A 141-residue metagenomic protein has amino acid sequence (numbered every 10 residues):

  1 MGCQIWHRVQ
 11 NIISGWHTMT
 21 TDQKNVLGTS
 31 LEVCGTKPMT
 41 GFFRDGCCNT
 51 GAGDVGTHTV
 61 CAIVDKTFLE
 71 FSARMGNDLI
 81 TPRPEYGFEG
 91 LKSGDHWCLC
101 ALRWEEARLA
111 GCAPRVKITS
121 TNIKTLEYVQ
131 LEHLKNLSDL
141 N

Functional and structural regions predicted by a protein language model:
W16-C61: OB-fold ssDNA-binding interfaces and closely related basic DNA-contact patches used across DNA replication/repair
I63-D78: Short, basic/aromatic beta-hairpin or loop at an interaction surface
I80-G87: Short alpha-helix capping/helix-loop boundary micro-motifs
W104-E127: Short, compositionally biased
T125-N141: Glycine- and charge-enriched low-complexity intrinsically disordered segments
